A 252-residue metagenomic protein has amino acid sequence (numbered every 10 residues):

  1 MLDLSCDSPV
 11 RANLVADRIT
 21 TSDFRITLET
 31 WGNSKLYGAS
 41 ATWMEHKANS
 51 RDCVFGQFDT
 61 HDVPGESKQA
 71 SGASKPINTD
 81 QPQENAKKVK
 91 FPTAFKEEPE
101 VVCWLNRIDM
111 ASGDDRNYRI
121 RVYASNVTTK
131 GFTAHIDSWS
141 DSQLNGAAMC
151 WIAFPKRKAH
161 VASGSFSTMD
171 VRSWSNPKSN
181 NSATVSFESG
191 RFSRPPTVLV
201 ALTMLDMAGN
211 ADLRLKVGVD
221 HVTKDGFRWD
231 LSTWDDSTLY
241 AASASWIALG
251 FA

Functional and structural regions predicted by a protein language model:
M1-A252: Extracellular receptor-binding modules and their adjoining Ser/Thr/Gly/Asp/Asn-rich linkers
